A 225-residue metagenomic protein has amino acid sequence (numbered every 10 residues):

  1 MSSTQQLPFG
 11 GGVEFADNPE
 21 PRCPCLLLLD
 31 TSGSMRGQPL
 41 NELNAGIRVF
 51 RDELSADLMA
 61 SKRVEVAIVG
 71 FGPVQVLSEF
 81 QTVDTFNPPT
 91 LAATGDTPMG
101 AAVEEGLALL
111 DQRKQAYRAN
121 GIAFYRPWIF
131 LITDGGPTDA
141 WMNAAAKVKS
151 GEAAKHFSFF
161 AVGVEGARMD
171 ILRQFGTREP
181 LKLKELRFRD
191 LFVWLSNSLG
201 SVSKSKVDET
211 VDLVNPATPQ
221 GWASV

Functional and structural regions predicted by a protein language model:
M1-L26, T31-N41, S55, K114-A119: Acidic, polar low-complexity linker/tail segments
G10-P19, S61, I122, K147-F157 (+1 more regions): P/S/T/G-enriched low-complexity
L29-S32, L43, I68, G106 (+1 more regions): DG-centered beta-turn motif at the end of beta-strands
T31, P73-V76, G135-T138, E165-R168: Solvent-exposed loop/turn segments at secondary-structure junctions within structured extracellular/periplasmic domains
S32, F50, P137, W141-S150: Mixed-charge (Asp/Glu-Lys/Arg
L43-A56: An active-site-proximal "capping" alpha-helix that borders the catalytic cofactor pocket
K62-T90, M169-F175: Short beta-strand-loop
F86-Y125, D139-A140, S158-L172, L183-W194: Von Willebrand factor
